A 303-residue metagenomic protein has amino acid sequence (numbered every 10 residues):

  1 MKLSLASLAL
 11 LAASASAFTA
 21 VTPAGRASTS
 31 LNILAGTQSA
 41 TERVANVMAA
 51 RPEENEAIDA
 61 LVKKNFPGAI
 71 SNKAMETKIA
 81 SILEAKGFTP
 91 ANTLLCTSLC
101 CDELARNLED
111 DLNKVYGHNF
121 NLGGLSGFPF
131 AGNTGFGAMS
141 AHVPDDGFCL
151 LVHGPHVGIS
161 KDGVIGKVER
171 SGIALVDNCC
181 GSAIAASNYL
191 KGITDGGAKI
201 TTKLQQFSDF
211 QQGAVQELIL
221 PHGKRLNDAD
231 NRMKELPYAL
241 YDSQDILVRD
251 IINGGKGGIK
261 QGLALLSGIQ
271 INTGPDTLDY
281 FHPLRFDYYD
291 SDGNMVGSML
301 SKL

Functional and structural regions predicted by a protein language model:
K2-A27: N-terminal chloroplast transit peptides
A12, L95-C96: Disulfide-bonded cysteine motifs in exported proteins
F18-A20, I33-G36: Boundary of Sec targeting at the N-terminus
S28-N32: Short, Lys/Arg-enriched N-terminal segments with co-localized hydrophobic residues within the first ~10-30 amino acids
G36-L94, C100-D102, G117-N119, L125-L150 (+1 more regions): Divalent-metal-activated hydrolytic enzyme cores
A105-N107: Short N-terminal binding/cap micro-motifs at the start of the first secondary-structure element
D110-H118: Short Gly/aromatic-enriched secondary-structure transition segments
G154: N-terminal glycine-rich "phosphate-gripper" loop used for MgATP/nucleotide binding and carboxylate activation
